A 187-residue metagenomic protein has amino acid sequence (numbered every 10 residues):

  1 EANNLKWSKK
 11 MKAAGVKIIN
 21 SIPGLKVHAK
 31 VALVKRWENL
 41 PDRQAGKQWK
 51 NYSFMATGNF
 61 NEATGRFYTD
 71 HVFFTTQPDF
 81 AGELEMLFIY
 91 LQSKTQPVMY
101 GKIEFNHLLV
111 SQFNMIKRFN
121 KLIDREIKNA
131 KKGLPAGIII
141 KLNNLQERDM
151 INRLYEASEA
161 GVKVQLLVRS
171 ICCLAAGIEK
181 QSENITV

Functional and structural regions predicted by a protein language model:
E1-V187: Charged, low-complexity intrinsically disordered terminal segments
